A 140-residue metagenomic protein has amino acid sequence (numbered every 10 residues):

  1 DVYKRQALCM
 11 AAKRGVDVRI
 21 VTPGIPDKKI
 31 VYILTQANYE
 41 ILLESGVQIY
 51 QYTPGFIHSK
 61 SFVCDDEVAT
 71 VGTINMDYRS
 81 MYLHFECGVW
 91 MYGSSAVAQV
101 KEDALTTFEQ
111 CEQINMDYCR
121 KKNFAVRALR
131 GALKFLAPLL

Functional and structural regions predicted by a protein language model:
V2-Y3: Short, small-residue-biased leader/transition segments that mark boundaries at the very start of proteins
A12: Conserved ATPase "switch" residues in P-loop NTPase domains
D17-P23: Short internal beta-strands
I30-A37: Glycine-rich, charge-decorated loop segments at or immediately adjacent to ligand/cofactor-binding or catalytic sites
A37-Q51: Structural recognition of alpha->loop->beta junctions
Q51-F108: HKD (HxKxxxxD) catalytic microenvironment of the phospholipase D
K121-L140: A transmembrane-helix-recognition feature enriched in membrane-embedded lipid enzymes and envelope glyco-/phospholipid
